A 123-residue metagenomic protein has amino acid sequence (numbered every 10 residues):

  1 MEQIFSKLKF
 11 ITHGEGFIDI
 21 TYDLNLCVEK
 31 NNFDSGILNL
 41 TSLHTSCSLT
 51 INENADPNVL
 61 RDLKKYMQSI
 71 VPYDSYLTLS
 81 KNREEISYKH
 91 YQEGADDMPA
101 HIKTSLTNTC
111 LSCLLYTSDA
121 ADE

Functional and structural regions predicted by a protein language model:
E2-T12: Short amphipathic
L8-F10, L40, L49, T104 (+1 more regions): Preference for bulky hydrophobic residues occupying beta-strand positions in well-ordered beta-sheet regions
G16-L63: Active-site beta-strand/loop microenvironment that shapes enzyme catalytic pockets
T50-N52, D56-Y91: Helix-adjacent hinge/juxtasegments
D74-L115: Mid-chain, well-packed structural core segment of small domains
Y116-A121: Conserved small/polar residues in nucleotide/adenosyl-binding loops
